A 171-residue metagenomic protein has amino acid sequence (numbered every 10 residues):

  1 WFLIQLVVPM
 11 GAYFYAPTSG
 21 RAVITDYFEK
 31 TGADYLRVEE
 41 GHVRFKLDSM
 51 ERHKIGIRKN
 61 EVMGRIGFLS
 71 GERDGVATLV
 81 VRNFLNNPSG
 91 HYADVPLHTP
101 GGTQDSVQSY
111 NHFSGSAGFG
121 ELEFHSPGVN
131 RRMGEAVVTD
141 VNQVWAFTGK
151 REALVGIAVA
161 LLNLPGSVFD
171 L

Functional and structural regions predicted by a protein language model:
W1-V138, G156-I157: A contiguous, surface-exposed recognition patch within enzymatic or periplasmic domains that forms
G134-G149: Short, hydrophobic/aromatic-enriched beta-strand segments in well-ordered soluble domains
A146-L171: Terminal connector regions
